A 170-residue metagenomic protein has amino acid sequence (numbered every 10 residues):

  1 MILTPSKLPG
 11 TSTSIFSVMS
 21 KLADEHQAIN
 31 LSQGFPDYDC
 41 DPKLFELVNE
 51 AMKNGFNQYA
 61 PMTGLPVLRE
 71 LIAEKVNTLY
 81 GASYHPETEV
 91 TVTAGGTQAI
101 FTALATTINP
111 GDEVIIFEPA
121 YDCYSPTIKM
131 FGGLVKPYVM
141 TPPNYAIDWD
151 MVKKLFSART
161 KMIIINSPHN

Functional and structural regions predicted by a protein language model:
K7-G95, T102: N-terminal small-domain helix-loop-helix segment of the aminotransferase-like
L22, A103, M151-L155: CheY-like receiver
P36, T97, Y121, S167-N170: Short glycine-rich anion-binding loops that position phosphate/pyrophosphate groups of nucleotides and phosphorylated
Y84-V90, P110-E113, R159: Short acidic capping loops at alpha-helix termini that bridge into adjacent secondary structure
T106-I128: Conserved PLP-anchoring active-site segment centered on the Schiff-base-forming lysine
M130-K136: A short helix-loop-beta submotif of the ANL/AMP-binding
K136, T141-N170: Active-site phosphate-binding strand-loop segment of PLP-dependent enzymes
